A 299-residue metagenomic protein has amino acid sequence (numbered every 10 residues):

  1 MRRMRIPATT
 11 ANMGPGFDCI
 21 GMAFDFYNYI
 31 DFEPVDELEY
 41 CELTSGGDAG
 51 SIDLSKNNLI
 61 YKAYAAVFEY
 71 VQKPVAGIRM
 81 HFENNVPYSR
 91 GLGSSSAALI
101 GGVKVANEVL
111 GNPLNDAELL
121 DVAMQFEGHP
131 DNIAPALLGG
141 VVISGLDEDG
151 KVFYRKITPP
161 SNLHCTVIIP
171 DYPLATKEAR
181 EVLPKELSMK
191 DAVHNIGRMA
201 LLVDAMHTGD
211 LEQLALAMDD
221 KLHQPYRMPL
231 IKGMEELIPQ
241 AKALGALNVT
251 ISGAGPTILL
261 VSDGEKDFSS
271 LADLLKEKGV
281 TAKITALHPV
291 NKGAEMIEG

Functional and structural regions predicted by a protein language model:
M1-R90, K104, E108, N112-L114 (+2 more regions): ATP-binding N-lobe of GHMP and related small-molecule kinases
R5-P7, A23, A136-G139, G145 (+2 more regions): Short beta-strand segments
M13, M206-G299: Glycine-rich, charge-dense phosphate/pyrophosphate-binding loop(s) and the adjacent flexible "lid"/catalytic subdomain
D18-G21, M124-A134, V152-T158, V203 (+1 more regions): A generic local secondary-structure boundary/capping motif
E33, A136-D147, L260-D263, I297-G299: Short beta-strand-to-turn element immediately C-terminal to the catalytic PLP-Schiff-base lysine in fold type I
P74-V152: Gly/Ser-rich oxyanion-binding loop with an adjacent helix/lid that shapes the negatively charged ligand pocket
T166-M228: Active-site rim beta-loop-alpha module in soluble metabolic enzymes
